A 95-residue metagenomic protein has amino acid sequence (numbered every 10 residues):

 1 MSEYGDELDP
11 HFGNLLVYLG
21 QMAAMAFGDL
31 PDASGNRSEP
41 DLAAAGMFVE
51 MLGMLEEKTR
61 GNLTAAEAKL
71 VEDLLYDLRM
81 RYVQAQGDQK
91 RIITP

Functional and structural regions predicted by a protein language model:
M1-E50, M54, A65-P95: N-terminal intrinsically disordered, cationic/polar leader segments that include organellar targeting peptides
T59: Acidic, glycine-enriched active-site microenvironments
